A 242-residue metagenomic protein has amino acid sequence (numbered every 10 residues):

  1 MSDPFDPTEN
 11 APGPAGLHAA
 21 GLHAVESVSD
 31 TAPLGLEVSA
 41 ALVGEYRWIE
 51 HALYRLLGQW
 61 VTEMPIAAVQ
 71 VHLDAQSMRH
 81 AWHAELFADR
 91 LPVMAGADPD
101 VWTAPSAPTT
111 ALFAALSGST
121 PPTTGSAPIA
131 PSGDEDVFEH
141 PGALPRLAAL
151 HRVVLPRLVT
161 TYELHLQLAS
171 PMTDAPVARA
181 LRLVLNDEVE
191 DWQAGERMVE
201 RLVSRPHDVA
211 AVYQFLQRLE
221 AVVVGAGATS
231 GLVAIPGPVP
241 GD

Functional and structural regions predicted by a protein language model:
S2-G241: Non-heme di-metal
